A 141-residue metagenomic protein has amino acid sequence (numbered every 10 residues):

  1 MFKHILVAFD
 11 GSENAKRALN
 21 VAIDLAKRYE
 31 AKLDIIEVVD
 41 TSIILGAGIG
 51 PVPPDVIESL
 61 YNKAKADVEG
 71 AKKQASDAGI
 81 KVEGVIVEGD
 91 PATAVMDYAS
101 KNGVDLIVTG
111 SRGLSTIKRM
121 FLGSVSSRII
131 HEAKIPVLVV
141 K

Functional and structural regions predicted by a protein language model:
K3-P51, A78: Small/aliphatic-rich secondary-structure junction motif
D10, G89, S111-L114: Histidine-centered beta-alpha loop that forms part of the nucleotide-sugar donor binding/catalytic region in diverse
D24, D97-K141: Gly/Ser-rich helix-loop-strand patches that form or flank binding pockets for ribonucleotide-derived cofactors
A31-K32, I80, V104, I135: Short glycine/serine/threonine/alanine-rich loop segments
D34, E83, L138: Conserved beta-strand positions in the Rossmann-like core of class I SAM-dependent methyltransferases
I43, A92-A94, T116: Generic structural signal for helix capping and beta-alpha/helix-loop junctions
V52-A66: A short acidic, glycine-rich active-site loop that binds or catalyzes chemistry on phosphate/adenosine moieties
K73-I107: Structural beta-alpha unit
